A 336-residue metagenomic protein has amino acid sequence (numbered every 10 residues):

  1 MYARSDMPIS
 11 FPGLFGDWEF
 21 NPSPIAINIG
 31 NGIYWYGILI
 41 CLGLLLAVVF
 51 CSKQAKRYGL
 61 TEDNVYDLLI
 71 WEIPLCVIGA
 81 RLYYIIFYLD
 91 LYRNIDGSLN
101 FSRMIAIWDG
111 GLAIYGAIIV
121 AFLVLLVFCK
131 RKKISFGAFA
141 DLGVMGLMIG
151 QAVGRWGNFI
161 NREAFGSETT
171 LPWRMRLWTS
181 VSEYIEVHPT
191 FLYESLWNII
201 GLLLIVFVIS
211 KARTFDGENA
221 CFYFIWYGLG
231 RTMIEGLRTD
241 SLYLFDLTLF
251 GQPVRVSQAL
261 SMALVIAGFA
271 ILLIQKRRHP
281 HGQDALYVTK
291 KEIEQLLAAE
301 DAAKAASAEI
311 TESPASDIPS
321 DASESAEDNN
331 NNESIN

Functional and structural regions predicted by a protein language model:
M1-N336: A feature for loop-to-transmembrane-helix boundaries and adjacent hydrophobic helices in multi-pass integral membrane
